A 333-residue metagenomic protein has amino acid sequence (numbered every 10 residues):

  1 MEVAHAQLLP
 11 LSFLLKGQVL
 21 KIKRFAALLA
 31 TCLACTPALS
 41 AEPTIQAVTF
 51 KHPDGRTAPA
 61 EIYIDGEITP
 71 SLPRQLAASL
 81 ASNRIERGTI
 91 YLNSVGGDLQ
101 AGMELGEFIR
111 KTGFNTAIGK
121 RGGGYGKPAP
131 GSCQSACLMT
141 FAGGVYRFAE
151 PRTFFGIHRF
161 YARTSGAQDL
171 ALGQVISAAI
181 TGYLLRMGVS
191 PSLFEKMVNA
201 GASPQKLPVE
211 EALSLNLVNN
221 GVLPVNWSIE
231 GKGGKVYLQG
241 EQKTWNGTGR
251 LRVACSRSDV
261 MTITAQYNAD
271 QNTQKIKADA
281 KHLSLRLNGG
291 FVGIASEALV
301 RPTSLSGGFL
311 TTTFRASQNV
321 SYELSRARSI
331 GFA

Functional and structural regions predicted by a protein language model:
L14-A27: Bacterial N-terminal signal peptides that target proteins for export
A27-T36: Bacterial N-terminal signal peptides
E42-A47, A60, P73-R74, G166 (+2 more regions): A generic "folded-domain core" signal
T44-T153: Cleft-lining beta-strand/loop regions that shape enzyme active-site pockets
A60, L72-L76, A101-L105, C133-C137 (+5 more regions): Stable alpha-helical elements in mature extracytoplasmic
A81-I85, R110, F114, A142-R147 (+5 more regions): Sec-exported extracytoplasmic/periplasmic mature domains
T89, H158-E230: Charged, glycine-interspersed solvent-exposed loop segments at helix/strand-loop junctions that cap or gate access
